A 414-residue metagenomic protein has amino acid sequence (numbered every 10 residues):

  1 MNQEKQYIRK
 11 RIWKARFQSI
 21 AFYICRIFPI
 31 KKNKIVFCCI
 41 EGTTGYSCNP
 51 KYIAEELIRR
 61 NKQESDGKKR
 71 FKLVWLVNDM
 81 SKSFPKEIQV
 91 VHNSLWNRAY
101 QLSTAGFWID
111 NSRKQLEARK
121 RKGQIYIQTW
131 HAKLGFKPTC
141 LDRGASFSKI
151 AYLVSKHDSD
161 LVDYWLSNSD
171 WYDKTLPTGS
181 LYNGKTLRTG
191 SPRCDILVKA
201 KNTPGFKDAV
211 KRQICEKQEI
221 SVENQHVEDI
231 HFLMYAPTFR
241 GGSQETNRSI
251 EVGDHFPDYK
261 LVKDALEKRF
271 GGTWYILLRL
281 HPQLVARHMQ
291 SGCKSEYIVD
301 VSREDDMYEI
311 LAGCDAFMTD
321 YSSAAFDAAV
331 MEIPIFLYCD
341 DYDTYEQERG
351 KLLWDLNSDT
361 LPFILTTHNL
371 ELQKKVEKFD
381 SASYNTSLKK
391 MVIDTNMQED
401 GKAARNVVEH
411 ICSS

Functional and structural regions predicted by a protein language model:
M1-G42: Membrane-proximal basic amphipathic "stem/tether" segments
M1-K5, N202, V222, N369-S414: C-terminal amphipathic helix plus adjacent low-complexity, charged tail appended to glycosyltransferase catalytic
Q3-S19, K137-D142, K149-Q244, S387-K389: A nucleotide-sugar donor-handling region in carbohydrate enzymes
K34-K201: Active-site and donor-binding regions of nucleotide-sugar-utilizing enzymes
S47-E56, P192-Q290, T366-H368, E399 (+1 more regions): Conserved catalytic-core segment of nucleotide-activated headgroup transferases in glycan assembly
V91-F107, L277-F326: Donor nucleotide-activated moiety binding/catalytic core segment of transferases that use nucleotide-activated donors
W108-K137, E304-R349: A donor-sugar binding/catalytic signature common to diverse glycosyltransferases and related nucleotide-sugar
Q290-K294, S323-T395: Catalytic binding pocket for nucleotide-activated donors in carbohydrate/polymer assembly enzymes
